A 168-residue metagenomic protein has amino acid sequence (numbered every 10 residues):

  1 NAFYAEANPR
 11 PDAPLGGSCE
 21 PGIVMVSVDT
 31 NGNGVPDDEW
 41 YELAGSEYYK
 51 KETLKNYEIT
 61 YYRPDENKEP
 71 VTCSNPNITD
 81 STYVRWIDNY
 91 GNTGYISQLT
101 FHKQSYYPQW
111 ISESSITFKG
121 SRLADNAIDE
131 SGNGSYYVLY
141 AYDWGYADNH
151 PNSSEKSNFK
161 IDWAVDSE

Functional and structural regions predicted by a protein language model:
A2-Y4, Y48: Surface-exposed, well-ordered secondary-structure segments
E6-G17, T30-E39, K55-Y57, P70 (+1 more regions): Acidic, glycine-anchored loop motifs typical of Ca2+
C19-I23, D38-W40, E168: Extracellular structured ligand-interaction cores
M25-D29: Predominantly extracellular/luminal cell-surface or secreted proteins
L43: Hydrophobic residues at beta-strand termini and immediately following loops that shape nucleotide-binding pockets
S46-F159: Low-complexity, serine/threonine/proline-enriched polar segments
